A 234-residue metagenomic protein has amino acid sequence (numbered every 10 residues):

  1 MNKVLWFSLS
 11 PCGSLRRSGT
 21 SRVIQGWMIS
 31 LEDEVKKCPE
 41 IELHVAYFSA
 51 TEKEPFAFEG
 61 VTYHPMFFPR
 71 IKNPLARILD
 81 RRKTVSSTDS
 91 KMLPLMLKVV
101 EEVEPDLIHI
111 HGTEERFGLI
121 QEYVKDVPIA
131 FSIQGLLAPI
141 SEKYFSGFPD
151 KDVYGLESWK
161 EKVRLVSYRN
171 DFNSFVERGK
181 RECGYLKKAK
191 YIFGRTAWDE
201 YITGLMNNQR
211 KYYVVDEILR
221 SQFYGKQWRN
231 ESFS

Functional and structural regions predicted by a protein language model:
M1-K3, K226-S234: Nucleotide-sugar donor-binding and catalytic loop/hinge architecture of NDP-sugar-dependent glycosyltransferases
M1-V61: N-terminal subdomain of nucleotide-sugar transferases
V4-L5, L107, Y123-V163, F193 (+1 more regions): Active-site proximal beta-strand in glycosyltransferases
S30-D33, L97, L137, V153-Y191: Membrane-proximal helix-turn-helix segments that form the acceptor-binding/catalytic region of lipid-linked
V45-V103: A conserved catalytic-core segment of Leloir-type glycosyltransferases
S49, I140, R169-Y212, L219-Y224: A short, active-site helix/loop in glycosyltransferases that binds the activated sugar's phosphate group
K98-E115, Q121: Short N-terminal targeting/anchoring amphipathic segment
G118-V124, I202, M206, K226-W228: A short acidic, amphipathic alpha-helical/loop segment
